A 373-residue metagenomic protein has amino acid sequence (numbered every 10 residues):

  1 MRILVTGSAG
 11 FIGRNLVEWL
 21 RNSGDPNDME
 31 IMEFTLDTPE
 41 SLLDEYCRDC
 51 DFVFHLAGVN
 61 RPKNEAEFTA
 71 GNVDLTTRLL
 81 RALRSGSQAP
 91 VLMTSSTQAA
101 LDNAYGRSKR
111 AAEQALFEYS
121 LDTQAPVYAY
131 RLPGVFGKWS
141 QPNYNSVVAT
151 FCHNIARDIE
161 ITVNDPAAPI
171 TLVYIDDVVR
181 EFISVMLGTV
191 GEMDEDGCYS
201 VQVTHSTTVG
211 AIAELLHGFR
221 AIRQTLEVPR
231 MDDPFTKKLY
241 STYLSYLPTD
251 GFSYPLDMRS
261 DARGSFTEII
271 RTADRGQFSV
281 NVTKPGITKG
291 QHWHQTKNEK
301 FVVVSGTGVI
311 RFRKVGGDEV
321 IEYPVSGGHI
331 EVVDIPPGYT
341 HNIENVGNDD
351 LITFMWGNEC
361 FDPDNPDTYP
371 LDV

Functional and structural regions predicted by a protein language model:
I3-N22: N-terminal Rossmann NAD(P)H-binding glycine-rich loop of SDR-like oxidoreductase domains
T38-G86, Q98-D102: NAD(P)H-binding glycine-rich loop region in Rossmannoid oxidoreductase-like domains and their noncatalytic homologs
T77-E113, S120-T123, Y128-Y130: Conserved Rossmann-fold NAD(P)-dependent oxidoreductase catalytic core, especially the SDR/UDP-sugar
Q114-Q141, H153, I159-A168, C198: Conserved beta-loop-beta element that borders a ligand/cofactor-binding pocket
P142-T150, A167-L187, G210, E214: Substrate-positioning beta->alpha
S184, G188-M258: Mid/C-terminal beta-alpha module of Rossmann-like enzyme folds, strongest in SDR-family dehydrogenases/epimerases
F252-Q291: A short glycine-rich, His/Asp/Glu-containing loop-to-beta-strand
K314-P337: Short acidic-glycine-tyrosine-enriched beta hairpin
